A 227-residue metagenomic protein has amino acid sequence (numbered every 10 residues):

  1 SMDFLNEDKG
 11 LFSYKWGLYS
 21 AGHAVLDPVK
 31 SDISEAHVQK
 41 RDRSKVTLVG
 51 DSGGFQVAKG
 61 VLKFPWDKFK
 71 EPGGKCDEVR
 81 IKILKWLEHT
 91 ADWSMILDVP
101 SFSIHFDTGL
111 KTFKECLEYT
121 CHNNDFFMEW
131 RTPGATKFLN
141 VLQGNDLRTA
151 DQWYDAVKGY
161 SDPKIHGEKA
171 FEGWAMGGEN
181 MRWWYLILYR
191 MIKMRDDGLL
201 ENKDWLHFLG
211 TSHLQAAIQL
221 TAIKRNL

Functional and structural regions predicted by a protein language model:
S1-W130: Non-catalytic, usually N-terminal nucleic-acid engagement modules in DNA/RNA processing proteins
P133-L227: Glycine-rich phosphate/ribose-binding loops and adjacent secondary-structure elements that form binding surfaces
